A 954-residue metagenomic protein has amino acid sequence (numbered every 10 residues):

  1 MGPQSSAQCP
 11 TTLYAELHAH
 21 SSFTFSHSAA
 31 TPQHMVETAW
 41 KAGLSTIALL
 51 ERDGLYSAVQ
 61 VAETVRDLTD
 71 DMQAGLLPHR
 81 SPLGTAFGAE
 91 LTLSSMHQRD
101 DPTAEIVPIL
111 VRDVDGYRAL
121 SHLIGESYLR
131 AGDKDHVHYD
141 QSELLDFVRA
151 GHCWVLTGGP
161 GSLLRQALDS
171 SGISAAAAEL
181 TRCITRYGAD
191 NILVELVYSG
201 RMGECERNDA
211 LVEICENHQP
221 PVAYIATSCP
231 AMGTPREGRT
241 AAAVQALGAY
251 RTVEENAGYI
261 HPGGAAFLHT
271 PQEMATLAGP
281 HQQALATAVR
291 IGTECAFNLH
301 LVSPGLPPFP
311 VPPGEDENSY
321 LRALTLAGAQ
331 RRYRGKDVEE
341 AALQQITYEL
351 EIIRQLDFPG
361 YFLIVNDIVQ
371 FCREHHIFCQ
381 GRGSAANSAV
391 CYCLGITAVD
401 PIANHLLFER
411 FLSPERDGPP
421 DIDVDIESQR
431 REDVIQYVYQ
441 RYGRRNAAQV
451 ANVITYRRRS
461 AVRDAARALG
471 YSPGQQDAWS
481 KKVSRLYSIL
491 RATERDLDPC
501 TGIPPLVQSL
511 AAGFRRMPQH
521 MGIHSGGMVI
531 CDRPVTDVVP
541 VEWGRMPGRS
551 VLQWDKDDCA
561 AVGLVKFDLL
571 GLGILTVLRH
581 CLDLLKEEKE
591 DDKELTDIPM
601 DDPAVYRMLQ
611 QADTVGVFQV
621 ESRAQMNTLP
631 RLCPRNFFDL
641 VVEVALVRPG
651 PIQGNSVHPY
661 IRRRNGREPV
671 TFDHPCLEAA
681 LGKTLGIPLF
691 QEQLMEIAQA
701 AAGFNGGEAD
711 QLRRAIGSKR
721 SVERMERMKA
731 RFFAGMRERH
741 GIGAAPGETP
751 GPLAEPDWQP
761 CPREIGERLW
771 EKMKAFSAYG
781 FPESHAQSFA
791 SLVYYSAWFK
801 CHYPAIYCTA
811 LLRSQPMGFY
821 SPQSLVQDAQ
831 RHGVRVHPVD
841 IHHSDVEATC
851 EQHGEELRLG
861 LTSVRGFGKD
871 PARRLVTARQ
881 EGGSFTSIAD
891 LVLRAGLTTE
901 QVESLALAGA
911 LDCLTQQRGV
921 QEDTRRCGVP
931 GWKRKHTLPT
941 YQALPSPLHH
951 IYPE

Functional and structural regions predicted by a protein language model:
G2-S22, T31, M35-T46, D71-A86 (+10 more regions): Conserved active-site carboxylates
S5, T46-L49, M72-S81, G264 (+1 more regions): Noncatalytic, beta-rich nucleic-acid-contacting surfaces in large DNA/RNA-processing enzymes
A15-F23, S228-A231, S525, P782-A786 (+1 more regions): Histidine-centered catalytic micro-motifs
P32, G54-T64, G203-D209: Active-site-adjacent beta->alpha loops and helix N-cap segments on the catalytic face of soluble alpha/beta enzymes
R52-S57, L93, G200-E204, A231-T234 (+3 more regions): Acidic, metal-coordinating catalytic cores used for nucleic-acid/nucleotide bond scission and strand-transfer chemistry
L55-Q73, Q98-D100, G238-A242, Y392-A403 (+1 more regions): Glycine-rich loop at the start of a catalytic domain that most often binds anionic cofactors/ligands
D135, S199-A210, Y820: Active-site glycine- and acidic-residue-rich loops that bind and position anionic ligands or nucleotide-like cofactors
V222-R236, G381-S384, H524: Short acidic/histidine-rich active-site segments
